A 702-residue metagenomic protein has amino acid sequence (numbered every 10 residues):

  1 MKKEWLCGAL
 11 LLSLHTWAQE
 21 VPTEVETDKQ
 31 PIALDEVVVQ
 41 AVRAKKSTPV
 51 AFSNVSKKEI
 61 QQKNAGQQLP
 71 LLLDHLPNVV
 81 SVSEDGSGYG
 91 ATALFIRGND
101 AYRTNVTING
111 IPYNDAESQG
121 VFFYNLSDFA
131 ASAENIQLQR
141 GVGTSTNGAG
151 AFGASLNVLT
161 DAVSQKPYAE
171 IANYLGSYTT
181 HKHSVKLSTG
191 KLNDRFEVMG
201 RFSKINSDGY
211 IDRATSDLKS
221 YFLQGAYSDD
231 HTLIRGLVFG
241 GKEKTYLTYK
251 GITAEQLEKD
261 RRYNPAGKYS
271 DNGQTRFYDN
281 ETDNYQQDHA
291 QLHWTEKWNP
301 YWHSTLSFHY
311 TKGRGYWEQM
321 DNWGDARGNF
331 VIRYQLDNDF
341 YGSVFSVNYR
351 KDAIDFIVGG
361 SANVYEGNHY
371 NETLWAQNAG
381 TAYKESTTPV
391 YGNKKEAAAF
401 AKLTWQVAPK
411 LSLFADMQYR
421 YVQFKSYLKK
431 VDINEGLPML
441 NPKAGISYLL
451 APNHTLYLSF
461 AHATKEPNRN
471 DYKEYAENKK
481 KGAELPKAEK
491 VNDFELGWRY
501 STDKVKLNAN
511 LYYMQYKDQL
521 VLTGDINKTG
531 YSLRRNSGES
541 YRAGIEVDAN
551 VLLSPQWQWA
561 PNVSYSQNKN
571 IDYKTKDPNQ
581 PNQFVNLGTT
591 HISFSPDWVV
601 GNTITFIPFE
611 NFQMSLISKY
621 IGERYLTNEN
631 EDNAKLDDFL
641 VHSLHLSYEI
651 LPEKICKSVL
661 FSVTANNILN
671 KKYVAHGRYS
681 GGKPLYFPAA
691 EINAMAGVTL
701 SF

Functional and structural regions predicted by a protein language model:
L6-G8, A18, S188, F239 (+5 more regions): Conserved C-terminal beta-signal and adjacent last beta-strands/turns of outer-membrane beta-barrel proteins
E20-Q62, A101: Short, acidic, small-residue-rich periplasmic hinge/interaction motif at the N-terminus of Gram-negative outer-membrane
P70-P112, E134: Extracytoplasmic beta-strand/coil segments of soluble accessory domains associated with Gram-negative outer-membrane
L94, P112-R140, L159-T160: Short acidic/polar hinge/loop motifs at secondary-structure boundaries that mediate gating or recognition
L175-N206, I211-T248, T282-Q286, A290-W302 (+1 more regions): Transmembrane beta-barrel wall of Gram-negative outer-membrane proteins
L233, N284-K429, S447-A451, Y500 (+4 more regions): Face-selective signature of the C-terminal outer-membrane beta-barrel domain
K297, H303-H309, L449, T455-A461 (+5 more regions): Membrane-embedded beta-barrel scaffold of Gram-negative outer-membrane proteins
P409, Y513-Q515, R535-E629, T699: Gram-negative outer-membrane beta-barrel transporters
